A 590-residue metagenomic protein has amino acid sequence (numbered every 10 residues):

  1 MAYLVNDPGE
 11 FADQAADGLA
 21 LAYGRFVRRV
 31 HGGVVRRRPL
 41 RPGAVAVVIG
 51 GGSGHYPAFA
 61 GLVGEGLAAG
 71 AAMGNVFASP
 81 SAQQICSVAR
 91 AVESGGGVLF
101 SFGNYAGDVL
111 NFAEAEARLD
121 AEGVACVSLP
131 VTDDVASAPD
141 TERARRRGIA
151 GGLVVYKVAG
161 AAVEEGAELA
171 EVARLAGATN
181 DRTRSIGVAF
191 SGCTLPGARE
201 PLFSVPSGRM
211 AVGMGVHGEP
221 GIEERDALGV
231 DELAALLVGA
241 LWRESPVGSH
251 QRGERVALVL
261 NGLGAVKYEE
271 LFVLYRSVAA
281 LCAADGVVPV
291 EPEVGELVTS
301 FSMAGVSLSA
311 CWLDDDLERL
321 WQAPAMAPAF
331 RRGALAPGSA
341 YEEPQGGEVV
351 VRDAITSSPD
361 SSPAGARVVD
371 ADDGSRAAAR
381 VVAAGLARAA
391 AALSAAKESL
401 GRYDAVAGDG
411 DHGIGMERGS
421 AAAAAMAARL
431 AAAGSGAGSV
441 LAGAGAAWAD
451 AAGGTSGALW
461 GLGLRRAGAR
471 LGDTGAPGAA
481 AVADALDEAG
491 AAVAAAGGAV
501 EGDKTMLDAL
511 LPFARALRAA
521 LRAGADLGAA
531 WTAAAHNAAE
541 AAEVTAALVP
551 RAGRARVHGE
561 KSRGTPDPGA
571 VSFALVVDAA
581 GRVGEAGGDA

Functional and structural regions predicted by a protein language model:
M1-A590: N-terminal loops that bind phosphate or other acidic moieties and the adjacent beta-alpha structural core
